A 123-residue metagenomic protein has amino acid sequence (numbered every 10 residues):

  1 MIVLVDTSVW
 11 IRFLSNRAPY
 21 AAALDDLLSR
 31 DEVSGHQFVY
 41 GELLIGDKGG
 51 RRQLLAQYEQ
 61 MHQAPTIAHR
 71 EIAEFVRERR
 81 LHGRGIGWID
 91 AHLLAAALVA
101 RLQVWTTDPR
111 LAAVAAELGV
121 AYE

Functional and structural regions predicted by a protein language model:
M1-G35, L44-A56, A121: Short, well-structured N-terminal submotif of metal-dependent ribonuclease cores
S8-V9, F38, P109-R110: Alpha-helix/helix-capping structural signal
Q57-M61: A ubiquitous short alpha-helical element
H62-E123: Active-site neighborhoods of divalent-metal-dependent phosphate/nucleic-acid chemistry enzymes
